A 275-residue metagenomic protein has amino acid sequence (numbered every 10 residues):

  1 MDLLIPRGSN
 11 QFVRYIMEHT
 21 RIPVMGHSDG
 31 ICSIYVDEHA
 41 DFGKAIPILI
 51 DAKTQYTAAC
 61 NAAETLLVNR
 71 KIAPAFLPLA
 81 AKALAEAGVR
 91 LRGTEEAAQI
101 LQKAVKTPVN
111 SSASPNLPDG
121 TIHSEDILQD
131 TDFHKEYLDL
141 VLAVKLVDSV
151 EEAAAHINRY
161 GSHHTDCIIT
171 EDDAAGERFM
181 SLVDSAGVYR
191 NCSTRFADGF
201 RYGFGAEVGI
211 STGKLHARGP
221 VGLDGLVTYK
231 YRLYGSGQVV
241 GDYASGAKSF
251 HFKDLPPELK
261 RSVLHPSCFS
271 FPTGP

Functional and structural regions predicted by a protein language model:
M1-R7: Active-site phosphate-binding strand-loop segment of PLP-dependent enzymes
D2, E64, A186: Conserved acidic residues
L4, N69, A153: Residue-level signal for inorganic ion chemistry
F12-D139, R190: ALDH superfamily catalytic-core signature
F42, S149-V150, D173: Residues at or immediately preceding the N-termini of alpha-helices
L66-V68, D139-D148, H163-I168: Short, well-ordered beta-strand elements within core beta-sheets of diverse protein domains
L79, A155-T273: C-terminal core of ALDH-fold dehydrogenases
L146-I157: Contiguous C-terminal substrate-recognition/catalytic subdomains in enzyme active sites
